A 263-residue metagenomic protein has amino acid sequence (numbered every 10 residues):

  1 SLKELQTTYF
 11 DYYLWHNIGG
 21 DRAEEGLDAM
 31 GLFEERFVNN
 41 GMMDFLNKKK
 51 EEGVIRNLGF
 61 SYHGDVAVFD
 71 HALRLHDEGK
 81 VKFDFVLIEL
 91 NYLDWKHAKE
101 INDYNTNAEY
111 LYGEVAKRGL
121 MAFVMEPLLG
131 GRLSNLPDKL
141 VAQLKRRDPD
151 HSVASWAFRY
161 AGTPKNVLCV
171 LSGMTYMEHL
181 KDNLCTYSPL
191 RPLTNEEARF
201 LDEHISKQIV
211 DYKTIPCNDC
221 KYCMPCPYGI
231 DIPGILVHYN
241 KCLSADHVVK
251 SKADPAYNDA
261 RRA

Functional and structural regions predicted by a protein language model:
S1-V124, L128, L136-L140, D148-P149 (+1 more regions): Glycine/proline-rich, positively charged, aromatic-decorated active-site loop/lid region on the catalytic face
G79-K82, Y110-A263: Structured C-terminal cap/extension of enzyme domains
